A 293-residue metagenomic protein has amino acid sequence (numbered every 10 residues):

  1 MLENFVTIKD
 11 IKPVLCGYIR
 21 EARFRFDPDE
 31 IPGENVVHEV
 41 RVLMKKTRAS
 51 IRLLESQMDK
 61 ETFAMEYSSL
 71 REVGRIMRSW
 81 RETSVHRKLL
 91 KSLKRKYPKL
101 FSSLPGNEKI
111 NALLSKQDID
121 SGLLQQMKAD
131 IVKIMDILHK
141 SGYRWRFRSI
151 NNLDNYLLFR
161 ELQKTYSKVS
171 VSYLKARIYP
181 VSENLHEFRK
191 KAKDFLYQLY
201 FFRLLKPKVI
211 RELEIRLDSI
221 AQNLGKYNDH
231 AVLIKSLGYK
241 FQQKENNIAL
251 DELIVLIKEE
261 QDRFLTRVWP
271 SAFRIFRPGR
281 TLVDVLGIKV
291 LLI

Functional and structural regions predicted by a protein language model:
M1-I293: Function-determining surface determinants
